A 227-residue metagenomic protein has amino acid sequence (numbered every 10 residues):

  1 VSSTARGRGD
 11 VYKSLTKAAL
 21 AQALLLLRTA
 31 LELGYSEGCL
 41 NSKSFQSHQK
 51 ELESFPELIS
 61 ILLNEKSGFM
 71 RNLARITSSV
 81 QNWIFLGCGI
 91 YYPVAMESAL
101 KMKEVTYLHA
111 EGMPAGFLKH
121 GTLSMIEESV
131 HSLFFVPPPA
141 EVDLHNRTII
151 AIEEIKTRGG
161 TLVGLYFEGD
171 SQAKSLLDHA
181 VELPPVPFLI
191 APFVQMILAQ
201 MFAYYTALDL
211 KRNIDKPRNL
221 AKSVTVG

Functional and structural regions predicted by a protein language model:
S2-S3, K13-G227: A SIS-like phosphosugar-recognition module
R6-G9: A short, hydrophobic C-terminal helix/tail in secreted or cell-surface proteins
